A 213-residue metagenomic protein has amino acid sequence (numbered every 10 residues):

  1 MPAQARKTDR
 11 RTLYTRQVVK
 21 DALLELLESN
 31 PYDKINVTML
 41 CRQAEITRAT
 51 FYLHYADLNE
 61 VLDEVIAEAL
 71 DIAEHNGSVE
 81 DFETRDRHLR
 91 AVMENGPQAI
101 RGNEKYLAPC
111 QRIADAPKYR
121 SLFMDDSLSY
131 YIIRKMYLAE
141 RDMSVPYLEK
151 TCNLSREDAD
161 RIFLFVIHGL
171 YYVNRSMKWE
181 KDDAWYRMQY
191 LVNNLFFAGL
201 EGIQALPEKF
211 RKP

Functional and structural regions predicted by a protein language model:
M1-N30, K34: Basic, helix-initiating cap at the start of DNA-binding domains
E25, S29, V65-N103, R120-S121: Amphipathic alpha-helical linker/stalk segments
L26-E60, E64, E68: Helix-turn-helix
G77-E80, T84, P117-F123, Y147-T151 (+1 more regions): Secondary-structure edge/capping motif, primarily at the C-terminal ends of alpha-helices and the immediately following
R90-K118, L164, H168, Y186 (+1 more regions): Amphipathic alpha-helical segments that line or abut small-molecule/effector binding pockets and mediate allosteric
K105-D115, D125-C152, D160-H168: Amphipathic alpha-helical packing segments from all-alpha helical-bundle domains
V145, R175-P213: C-terminal peripheral helix-coil segments that are non-catalytic and often amphipathic
